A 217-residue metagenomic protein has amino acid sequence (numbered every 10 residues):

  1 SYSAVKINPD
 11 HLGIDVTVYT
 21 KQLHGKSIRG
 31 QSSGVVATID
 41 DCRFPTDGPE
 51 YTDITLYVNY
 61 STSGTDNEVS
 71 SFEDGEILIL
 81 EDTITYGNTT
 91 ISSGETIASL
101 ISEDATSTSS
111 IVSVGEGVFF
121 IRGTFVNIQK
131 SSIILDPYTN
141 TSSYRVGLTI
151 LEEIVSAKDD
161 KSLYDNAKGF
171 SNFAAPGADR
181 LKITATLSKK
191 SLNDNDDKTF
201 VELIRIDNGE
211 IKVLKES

Functional and structural regions predicted by a protein language model:
S1-S217: Subunit-assembly interface segments of extracellular/virion macromolecular structures
